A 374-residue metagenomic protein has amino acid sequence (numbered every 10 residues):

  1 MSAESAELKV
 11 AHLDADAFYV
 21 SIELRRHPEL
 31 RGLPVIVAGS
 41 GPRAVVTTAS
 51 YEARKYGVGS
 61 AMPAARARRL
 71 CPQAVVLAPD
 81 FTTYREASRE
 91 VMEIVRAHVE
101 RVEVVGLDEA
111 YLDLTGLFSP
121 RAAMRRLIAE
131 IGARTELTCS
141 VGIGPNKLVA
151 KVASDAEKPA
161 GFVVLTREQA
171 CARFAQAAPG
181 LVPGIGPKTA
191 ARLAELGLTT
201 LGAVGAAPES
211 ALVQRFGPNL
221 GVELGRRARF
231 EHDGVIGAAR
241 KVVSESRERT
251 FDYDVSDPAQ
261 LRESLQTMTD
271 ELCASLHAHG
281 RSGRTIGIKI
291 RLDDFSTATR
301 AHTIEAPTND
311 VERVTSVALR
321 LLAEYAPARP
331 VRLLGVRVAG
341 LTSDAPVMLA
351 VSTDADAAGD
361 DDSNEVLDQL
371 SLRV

Functional and structural regions predicted by a protein language model:
M1-E223, T342-V374: Gly/Gly-Pro- and Ser/Thr-rich, intrinsically disordered tail segments characteristic of DNA damage-repair and tolerance
A3-S5, F174, L181, T189-L333 (+2 more regions): DNA-contacting surface of Y-family translesion DNA polymerases
E109, L333-G335: Extracellular/lumenal ectodomain signal focusing on beta-strand-rich modules and carbohydrate-recognition contexts
